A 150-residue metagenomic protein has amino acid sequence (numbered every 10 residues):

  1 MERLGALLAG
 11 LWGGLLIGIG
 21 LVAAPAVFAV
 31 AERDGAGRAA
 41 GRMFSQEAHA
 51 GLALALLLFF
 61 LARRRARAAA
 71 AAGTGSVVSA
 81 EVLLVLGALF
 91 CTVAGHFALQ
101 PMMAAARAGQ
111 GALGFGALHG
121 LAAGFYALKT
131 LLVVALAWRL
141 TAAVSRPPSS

Functional and structural regions predicted by a protein language model:
M1-A69, A106-A112, G116, P148: Interfacial loop at the N-terminal end of multi-pass membrane proteins
L8-L11, L84-G87, L121-L128: Physicochemical signature of membrane-embedded alpha-helices that form the seven-helix bundle of GPCRs, emphasizing
A23, L99, V133-L136: Hydrophobic/aromatic residues in alpha-helical transmembrane segments
A48-A53, G120-V134: Hydrophobic alpha-helical transmembrane segments
R64-G87: Transmembrane helix-loop-helix
L86-P101, Y126-T130: Mid-bilayer segments of alpha-helical transmembrane spans in multi-pass integral membrane proteins that mediate
L131-A143: Membrane-water interface at the C-terminal end of transmembrane alpha helices
A142-S150: Short, charged juxtamembrane terminal tails flanking transmembrane helices
